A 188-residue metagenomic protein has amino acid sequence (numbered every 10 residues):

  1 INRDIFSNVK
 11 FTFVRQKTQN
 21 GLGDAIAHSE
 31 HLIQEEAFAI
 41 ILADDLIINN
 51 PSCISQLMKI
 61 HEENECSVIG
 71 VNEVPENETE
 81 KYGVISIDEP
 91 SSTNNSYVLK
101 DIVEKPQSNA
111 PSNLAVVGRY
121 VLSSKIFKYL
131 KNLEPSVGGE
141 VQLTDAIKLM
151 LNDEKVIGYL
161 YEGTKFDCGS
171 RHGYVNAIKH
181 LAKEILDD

Functional and structural regions predicted by a protein language model:
I1-I87, L122, K131-L133: Conserved beta-loop-beta/alpha segment of the NTase-like Rossmann-fold superfamily that binds/positions NTPs
A39, M58-K59, S91-F166, R171-D188: Catalytic-core segments of class I nucleotidyltransferases/pyrophosphorylases that form NMP-activated intermediates
